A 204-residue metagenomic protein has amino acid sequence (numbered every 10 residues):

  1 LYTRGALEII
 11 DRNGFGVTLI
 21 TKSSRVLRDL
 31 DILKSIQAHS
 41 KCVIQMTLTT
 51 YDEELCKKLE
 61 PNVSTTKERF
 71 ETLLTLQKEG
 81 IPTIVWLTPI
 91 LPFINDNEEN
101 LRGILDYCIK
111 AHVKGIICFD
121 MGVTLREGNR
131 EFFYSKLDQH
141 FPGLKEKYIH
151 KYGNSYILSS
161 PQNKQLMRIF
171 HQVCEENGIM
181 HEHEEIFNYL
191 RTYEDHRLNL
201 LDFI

Functional and structural regions predicted by a protein language model:
L1-K151, S155: Conserved AdoMet/S-adenosylmethionine-binding subsite of the radical SAM
Y134-I204: C-terminal accessory extensions appended to soluble enzyme cores
